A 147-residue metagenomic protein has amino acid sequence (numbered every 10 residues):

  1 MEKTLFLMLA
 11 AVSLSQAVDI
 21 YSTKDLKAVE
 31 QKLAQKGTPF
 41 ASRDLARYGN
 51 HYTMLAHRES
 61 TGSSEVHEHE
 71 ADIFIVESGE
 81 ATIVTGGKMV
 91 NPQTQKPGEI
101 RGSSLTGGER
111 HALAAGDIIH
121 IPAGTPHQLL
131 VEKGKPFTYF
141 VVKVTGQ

Functional and structural regions predicted by a protein language model:
T4-S13: Sec-dependent N-terminal signal peptides
L14-H69: A short, N-terminal "cap"/entry segment at the start of jelly-roll beta-barrel domains of the cupin/DSBH fold
L55, I83-T85, Y139: Short hydrophobic/aromatic-rich beta-strand segments that constitute the beta-sheet cores of beta-sandwich/beta-barrel
E65, D72-I75, R110-H111, I119: His/acidic/aromatic-lined binding-pocket segments of jelly-roll/cupin-type domains and related regulatory beta-sandwich
E68-G87, K96-S104: Short, conserved beta-strand element in jelly-roll/cupin
K88, P92-A123: Short acidic-glycine-tyrosine-enriched beta hairpin
A112-D117, G124-Q147: Ligand-binding loop in jelly-roll beta-barrel domains
